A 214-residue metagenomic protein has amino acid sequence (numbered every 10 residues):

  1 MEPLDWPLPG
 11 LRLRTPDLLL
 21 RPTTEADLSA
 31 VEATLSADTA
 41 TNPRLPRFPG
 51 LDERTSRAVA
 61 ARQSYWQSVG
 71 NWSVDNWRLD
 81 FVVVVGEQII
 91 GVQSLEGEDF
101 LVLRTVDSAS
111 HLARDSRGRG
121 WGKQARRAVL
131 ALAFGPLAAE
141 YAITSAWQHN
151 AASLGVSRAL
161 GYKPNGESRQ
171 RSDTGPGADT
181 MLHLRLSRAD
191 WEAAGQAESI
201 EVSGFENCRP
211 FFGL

Functional and structural regions predicted by a protein language model:
M1-D115, L132, Q170-L214: GNAT-family acyltransferases
T23-A26, Q124, A152: Cytosolic histidine kinase catalytic core of two-component systems
T39, L137, L160-G161: Structural motif
H111-L112, G118-A133, G155, A159: Conserved acetyl-CoA-binding loop-helix of GNAT-fold acetyltransferases
G135-S145: Conserved GNAT acetyl-CoA-binding A-motif
T144-L154: Conserved beta-strand-loop-alpha-helix junction that forms the acyl-donor binding cleft
S145, S168-R171: Short, Lys/Arg-rich nucleic-acid/phosphate-binding segment
R158-S168: Conserved acetyl-CoA-binding loop of GNAT-fold acetyltransferases
